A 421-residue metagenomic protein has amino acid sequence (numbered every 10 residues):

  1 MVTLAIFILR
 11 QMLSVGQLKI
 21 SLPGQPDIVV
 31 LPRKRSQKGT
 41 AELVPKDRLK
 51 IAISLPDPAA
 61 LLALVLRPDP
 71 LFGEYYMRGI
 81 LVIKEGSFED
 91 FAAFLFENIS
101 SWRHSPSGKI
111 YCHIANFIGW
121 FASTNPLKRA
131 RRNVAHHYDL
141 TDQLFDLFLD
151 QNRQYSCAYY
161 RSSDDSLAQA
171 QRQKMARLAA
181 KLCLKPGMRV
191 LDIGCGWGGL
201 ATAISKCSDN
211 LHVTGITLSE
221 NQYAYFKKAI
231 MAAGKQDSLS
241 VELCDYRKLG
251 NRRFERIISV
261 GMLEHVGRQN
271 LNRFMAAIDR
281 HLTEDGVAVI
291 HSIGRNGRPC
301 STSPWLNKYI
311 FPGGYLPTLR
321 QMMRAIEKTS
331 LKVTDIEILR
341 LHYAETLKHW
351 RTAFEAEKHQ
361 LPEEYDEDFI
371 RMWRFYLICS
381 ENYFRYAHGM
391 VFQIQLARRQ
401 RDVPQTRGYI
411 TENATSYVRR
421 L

Functional and structural regions predicted by a protein language model:
M1-D165, Q169-Q171, R177: Feature captures hydrophobic
P186-G194: Conserved class I S-adenosyl-L-methionine
W197-D209: Conserved SAM-binding loop of SAM-dependent methyltransferases across substrates and taxa, primarily the Class I
A233-Y246: Conserved SAM-binding strand-loop segment of SAM-dependent methyltransferases
R247-I257: A short acidic, Gly/Pro-enriched loop at the edge of an enzyme's catalytic core that lines a small-molecule cofactor
N272-E284: A short glycine-rich, Lys/Arg-flanked "PGG" loop and its adjoining helix->strand segment in the class I
D285-I293: Conserved beta-strand signature within the Rossmann-like core of class I S-adenosyl-L-methionine
I293-P404: Substrate-binding/catalytic lobe of Class I Rossmann-like enzymes that use SAM or dcSAM, i.e., the mid-to-C-terminal
